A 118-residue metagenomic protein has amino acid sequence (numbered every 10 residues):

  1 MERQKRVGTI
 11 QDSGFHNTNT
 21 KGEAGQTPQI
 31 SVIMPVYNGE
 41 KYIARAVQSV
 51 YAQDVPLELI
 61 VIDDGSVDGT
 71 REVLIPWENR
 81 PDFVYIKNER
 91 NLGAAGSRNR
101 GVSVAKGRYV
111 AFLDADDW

Functional and structural regions predicted by a protein language model:
M1-T27: Non-catalytic membrane-proximal stalk/linker segments that position and tether the catalytic domains
I30-Y42, A46, Q53, I62: A conserved hydrophobic helix/loop-capping motif in glycosyltransferases and polysaccharide synthases
A44-Y51, N99, S103: Amphipathic, non-transmembrane alpha-helical secondary structure
V47-K87: Acidic donor-binding segment of Leloir-type glycosyltransferases
N88-A105: Glycine-rich, basic loop-to-helix element that forms the pyrophosphate-binding segment of sugar-nucleotide handling
V110: Short aromatic/hydrophobic "clamp" motif used to bind/position activated sugar donors
D114-W118: The conserved acidic donor/metal-binding loop of glycosyltransferases
